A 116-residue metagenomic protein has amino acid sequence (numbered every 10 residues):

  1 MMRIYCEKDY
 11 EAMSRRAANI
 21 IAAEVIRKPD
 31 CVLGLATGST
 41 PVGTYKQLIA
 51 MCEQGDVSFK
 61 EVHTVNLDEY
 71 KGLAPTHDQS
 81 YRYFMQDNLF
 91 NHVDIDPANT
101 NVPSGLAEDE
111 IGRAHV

Functional and structural regions predicted by a protein language model:
M1, K60-R113: Ligand-binding beta-strand-loop-alpha-helix segment within the catalytic cores of soluble metabolic enzymes
M1-L33: N-terminal glycine-/serine-/threonine-rich phosphate-binding loop
E11, R15, V42, Q79: Electropositive phosphate-/nucleotide-binding environments in soluble metabolic enzymes
A18-I26, I49, E53, Q86-F90: Generic structural signal for well-ordered alpha-helical scaffold segments
R27-E53: Glycine-rich N-terminal segment of FAD-binding domains in flavoprotein oxidoreductases, spanning the beta-loop-helix
Q47-S58, Y81-Y83: A glycine- and small-aliphatic-rich helix-loop capping segment at beta-alpha/alpha-beta transitions that lines
